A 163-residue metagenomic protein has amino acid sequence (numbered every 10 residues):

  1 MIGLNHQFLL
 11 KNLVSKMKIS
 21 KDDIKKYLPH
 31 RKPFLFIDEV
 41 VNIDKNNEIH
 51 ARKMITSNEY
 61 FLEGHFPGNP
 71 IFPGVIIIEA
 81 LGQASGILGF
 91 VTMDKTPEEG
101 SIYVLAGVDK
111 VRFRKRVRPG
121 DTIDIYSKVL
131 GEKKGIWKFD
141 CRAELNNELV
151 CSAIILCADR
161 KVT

Functional and structural regions predicted by a protein language model:
I2-N5, L13-K16, P29, K45-N46 (+3 more regions): HotDog/MaoC-like acyl-thioester-processing domains
L9, K16-K18, G86-D124, V150 (+1 more regions): Hydrophobic beta-strand-centered segment that forms part of the acyl-chain substrate-binding groove
K21-R31, E98-E99: Short aromatic-glycine motifs in intrinsically disordered, low-complexity regions
K25, G68, F113-K115: Beta-strand-rich interaction surfaces with strong enrichment in secreted/lumenal proteins
K32-F72: Catalytic strand-loop segment that frames the active site of acyl-thioester-processing enzymes
F34-F36, I123, W137: Hydrophobic core residues within well-ordered beta-strands of beta-rich domains
D38-N42, K110, S152: Extracellular/lumenal ectodomain signal focusing on beta-strand-rich modules and carbohydrate-recognition contexts
V40, F72-P97: Active-site helix/loop of acyl-thioester processing domains in fatty-acid/polyketide metabolism, spanning hotdog-fold
